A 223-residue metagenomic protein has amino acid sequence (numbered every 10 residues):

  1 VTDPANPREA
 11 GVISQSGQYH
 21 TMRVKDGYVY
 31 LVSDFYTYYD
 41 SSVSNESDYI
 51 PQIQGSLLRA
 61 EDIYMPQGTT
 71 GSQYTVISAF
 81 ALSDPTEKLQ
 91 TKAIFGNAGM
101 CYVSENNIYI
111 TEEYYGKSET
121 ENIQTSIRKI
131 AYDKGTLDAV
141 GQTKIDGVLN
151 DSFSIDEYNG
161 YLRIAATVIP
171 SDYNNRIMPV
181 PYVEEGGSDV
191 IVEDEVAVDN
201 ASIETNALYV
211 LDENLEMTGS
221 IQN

Functional and structural regions predicted by a protein language model:
V1-N223: Beta-sheet-rich non-transmembrane sensory/scaffold domains
